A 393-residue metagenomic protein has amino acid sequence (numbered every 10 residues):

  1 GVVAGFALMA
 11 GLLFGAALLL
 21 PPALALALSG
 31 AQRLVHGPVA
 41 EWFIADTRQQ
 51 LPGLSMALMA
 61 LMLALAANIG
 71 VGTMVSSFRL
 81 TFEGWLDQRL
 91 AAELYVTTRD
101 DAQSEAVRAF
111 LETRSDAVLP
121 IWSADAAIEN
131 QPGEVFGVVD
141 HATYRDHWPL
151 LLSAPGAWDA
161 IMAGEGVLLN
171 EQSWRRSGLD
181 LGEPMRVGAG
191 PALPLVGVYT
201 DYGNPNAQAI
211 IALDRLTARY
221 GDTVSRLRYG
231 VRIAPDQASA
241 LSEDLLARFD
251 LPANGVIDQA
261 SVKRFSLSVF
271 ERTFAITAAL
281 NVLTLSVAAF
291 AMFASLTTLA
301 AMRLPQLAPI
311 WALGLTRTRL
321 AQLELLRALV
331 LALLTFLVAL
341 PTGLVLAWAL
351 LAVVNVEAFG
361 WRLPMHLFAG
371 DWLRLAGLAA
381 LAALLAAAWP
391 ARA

Functional and structural regions predicted by a protein language model:
G1, L333, E357-W389: Conserved transmembrane alpha-helices of multi-pass membrane proteins, especially helix-helix packing segments enriched
G1-P22, L385: Hydrophobic alpha-helical segments
V3-A10, T81, D244, R248-A289 (+2 more regions): Peri-transmembrane interface segments
A16-A163, L168-Q172, E183: Juxtamembrane segments of multi-pass membrane proteins
S76, L331, T335, A339 (+2 more regions): Juxtamembrane/transmembrane-helix interface segments of polytopic membrane transporters
T113, S123-A260, L267: Basic-flanked hydrophobic alpha-helices used for secretion and membrane insertion
A278, F290-L333: Interfacial "coupling" helices/loops that link adjacent transmembrane helices in transporter permeases
E324-L340, A376, A380: Selective transmembrane-helix segments that form parts of the transport pathway or gating/packing helices in multipass
